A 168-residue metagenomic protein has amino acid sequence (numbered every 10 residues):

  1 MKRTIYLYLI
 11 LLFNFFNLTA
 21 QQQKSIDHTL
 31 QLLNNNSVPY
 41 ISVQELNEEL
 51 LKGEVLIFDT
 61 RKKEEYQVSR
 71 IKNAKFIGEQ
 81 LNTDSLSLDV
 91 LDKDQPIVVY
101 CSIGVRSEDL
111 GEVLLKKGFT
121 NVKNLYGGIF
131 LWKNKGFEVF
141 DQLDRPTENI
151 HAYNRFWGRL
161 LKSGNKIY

Functional and structural regions predicted by a protein language model:
K2, L18-Y40, Q67-Q95, E108-Y168: Rhodanese-like catalytic fold shared by cysteine-dependent sulfurtransferases and DSP/PTP-type phosphatases
Y6-N17: Bacterial N-terminal signal peptides
L46, E54-R61, A74: Short hydrophobic beta-strand that contains or immediately precedes a catalytic carboxylate
L51-G53, K93-D94: Residue-level preference for short coil/turn positions at secondary-structure junctions
L56, P96-V98: Structural motif
D59-T60, Y100, L125: Active-site-adjacent beta-strand anchor residues
S102-R106: Gly/Ser/Thr-rich loops at beta-strand to alpha-helix junctions that form or flank small-molecule/cofactor-binding
